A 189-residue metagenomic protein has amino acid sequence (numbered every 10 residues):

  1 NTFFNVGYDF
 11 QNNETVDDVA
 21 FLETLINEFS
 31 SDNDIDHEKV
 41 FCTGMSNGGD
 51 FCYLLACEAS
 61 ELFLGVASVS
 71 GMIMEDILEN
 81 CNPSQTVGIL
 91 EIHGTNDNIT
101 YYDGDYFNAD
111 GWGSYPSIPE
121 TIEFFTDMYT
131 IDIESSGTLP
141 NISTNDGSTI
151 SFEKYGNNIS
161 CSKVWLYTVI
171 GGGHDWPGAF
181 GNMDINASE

Functional and structural regions predicted by a protein language model:
N1-F41, M45, D50-L54, E58 (+1 more regions): Serine-hydrolase catalytic machinery in alpha/beta-hydrolase-like enzymes
F21, C161-E189: Extracellular low-complexity, Gly/Ser/Thr-rich intrinsically disordered linkers and protease-sensitive activation/hinge
S31-D34, E38-V87, N98: Primarily recognizes the serine-hydrolase "nucleophile elbow" in alpha/beta-hydrolase and SGNH/GDSL folds
S84-I89, S160-V164: Short, proline-enriched alpha-helix->beta-strand connector loops that line the catalytic pocket of alpha/beta-hydrolase
E91-H93, D97: Short beta-strand/loop motif that positions the catalytic acidic residue of the alpha/beta-hydrolase fold
D97-T100, H174-W176: Acidic catalytic loop of the alpha/beta-hydrolase fold
W112-S151: Acidic, glycine-rich loop-and-strand cores that form catalytic or ligand-binding grooves in diverse globular domains
T149-L166: Short, surface-exposed beta-strand/loop micro-motifs that present aromatic residues
